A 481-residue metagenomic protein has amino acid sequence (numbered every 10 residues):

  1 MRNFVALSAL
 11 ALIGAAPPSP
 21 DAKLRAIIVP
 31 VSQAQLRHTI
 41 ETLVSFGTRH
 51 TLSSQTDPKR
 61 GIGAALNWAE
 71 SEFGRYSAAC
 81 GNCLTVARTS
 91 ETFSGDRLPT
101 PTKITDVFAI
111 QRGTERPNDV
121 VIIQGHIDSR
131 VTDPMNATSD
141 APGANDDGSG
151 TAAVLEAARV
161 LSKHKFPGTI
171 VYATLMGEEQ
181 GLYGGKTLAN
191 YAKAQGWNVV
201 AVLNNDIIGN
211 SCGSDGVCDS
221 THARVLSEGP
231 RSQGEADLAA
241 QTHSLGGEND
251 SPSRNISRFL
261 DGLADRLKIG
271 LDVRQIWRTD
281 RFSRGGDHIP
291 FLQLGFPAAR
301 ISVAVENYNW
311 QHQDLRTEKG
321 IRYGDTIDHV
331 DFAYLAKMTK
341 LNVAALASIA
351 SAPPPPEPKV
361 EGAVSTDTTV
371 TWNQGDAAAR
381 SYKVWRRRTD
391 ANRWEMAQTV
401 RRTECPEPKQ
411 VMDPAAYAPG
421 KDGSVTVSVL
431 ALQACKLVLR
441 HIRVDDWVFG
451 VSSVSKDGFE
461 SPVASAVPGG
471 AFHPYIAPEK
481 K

Functional and structural regions predicted by a protein language model:
I27, Q35-R112: A non-catalytic alpha/beta surface segment that caps or lines the substrate-entry region of metallo-dependent hydrolase
V44, I208-G229, Q275-P353: Active-site-adjacent mobile loop/cap segments within catalytic or ligand-binding domains
A109, I123, I127-S129, D133-L182 (+1 more regions): Alpha-helical metal-binding/catalytic segments enriched in His/Glu/Asp
L175-I289, L294, A298: Metal-dependent peptidase/peptidase-like ectodomains
T366-A379, L439: Conserved aromatic anchor
Q374-E395, A415, V448: Solvent-exposed loop/turn segments flanking beta-strands in beta-repeat/beta-sandwich domains
E407, D413, L439-E460: Beta-strand-rich modules
V454-K481: Extracellular fibronectin type III
